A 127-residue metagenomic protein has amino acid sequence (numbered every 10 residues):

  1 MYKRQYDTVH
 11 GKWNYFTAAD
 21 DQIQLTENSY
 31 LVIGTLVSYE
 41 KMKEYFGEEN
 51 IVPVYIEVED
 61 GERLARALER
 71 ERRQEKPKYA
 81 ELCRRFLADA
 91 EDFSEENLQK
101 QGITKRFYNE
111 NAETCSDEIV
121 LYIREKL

Functional and structural regions predicted by a protein language model:
M1-Y30, G34-S38: ATP-dependent small-molecule kinase phosphotransfer cores that center on conserved nucleotide phosphate-binding segments
Q5, I51-Y55, T104-R106: Conserved beta-strand scaffold positions in the cores of enzyme catalytic domains, especially in NTP/NDP-utilizing
D21-L25, E44-E49, N97-Q99: Conserved catalytic network of the ASCE P-loop NTPase/AAA+ motor domain
Q24-T26, L121-L127: C-terminal accessory "lid"/substrate-recognition subdomains
L31-T35, F46-R70: Conserved phosphate-donor/acceptor-positioning beta-strand/loop module used by diverse small-molecule
E40-K41, G61-A67, C115-E118: Switch/connector loops and helix/strand junctions flanking conserved nucleotide-binding motifs in nucleotide-processing
K43-E44, R73: Substrate-recognition/cap helix-loop segment adjacent to the acidic, metal-dependent catalytic center of Asp-based
R73-I123: Small-molecule kinase domains that catalyze NTP-dependent phosphoryl transfer to phosphate-bearing small molecules
